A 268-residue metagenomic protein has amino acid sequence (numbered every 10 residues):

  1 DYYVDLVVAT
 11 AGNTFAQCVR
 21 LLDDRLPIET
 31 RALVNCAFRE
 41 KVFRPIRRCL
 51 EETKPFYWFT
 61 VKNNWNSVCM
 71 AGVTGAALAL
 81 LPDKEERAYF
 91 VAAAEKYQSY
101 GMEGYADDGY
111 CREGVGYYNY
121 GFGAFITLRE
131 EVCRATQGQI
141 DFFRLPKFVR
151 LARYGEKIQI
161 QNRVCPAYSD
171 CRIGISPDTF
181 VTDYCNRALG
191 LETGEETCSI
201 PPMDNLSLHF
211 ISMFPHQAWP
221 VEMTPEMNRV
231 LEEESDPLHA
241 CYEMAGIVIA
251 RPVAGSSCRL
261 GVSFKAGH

Functional and structural regions predicted by a protein language model:
D1, E51, A240-M244: Short, ordered beta-strand-loop transition motifs
Y2-G116, T127, E222-E233: Active-site lining segments of carbohydrate-active enzymes
L80, Y120-H268: Carbohydrate-active enzyme catalytic cores, enriched for enzymes that act on polyanionic acidic polysaccharides
